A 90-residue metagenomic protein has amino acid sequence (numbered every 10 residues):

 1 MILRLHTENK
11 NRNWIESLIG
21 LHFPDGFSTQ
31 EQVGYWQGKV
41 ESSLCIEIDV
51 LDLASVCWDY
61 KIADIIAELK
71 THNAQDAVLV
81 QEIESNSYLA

Functional and structural regions predicted by a protein language model:
M1-A90: Positively charged, small/polar-rich N-terminal and surface patches that mediate targeting and assembly and bind
